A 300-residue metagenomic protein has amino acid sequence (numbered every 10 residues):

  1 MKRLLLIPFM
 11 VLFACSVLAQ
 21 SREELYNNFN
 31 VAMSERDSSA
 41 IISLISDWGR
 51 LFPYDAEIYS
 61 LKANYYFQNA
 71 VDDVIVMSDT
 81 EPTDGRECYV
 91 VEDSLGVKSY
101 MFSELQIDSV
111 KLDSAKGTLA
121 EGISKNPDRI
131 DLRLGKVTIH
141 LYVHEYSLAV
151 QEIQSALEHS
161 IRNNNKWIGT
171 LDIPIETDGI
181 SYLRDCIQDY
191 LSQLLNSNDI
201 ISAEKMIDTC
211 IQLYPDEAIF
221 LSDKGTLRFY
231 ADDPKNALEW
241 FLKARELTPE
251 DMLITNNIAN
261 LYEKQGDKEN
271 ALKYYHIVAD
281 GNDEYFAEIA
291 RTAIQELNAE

Functional and structural regions predicted by a protein language model:
P53-Y54, P127-D128, I161, P215 (+2 more regions): Short coil turns that delineate tetratricopeptide repeat
L61, G135, D189, D223 (+2 more regions): Canonical tetratricopeptide repeat
Y65-E121, K125, Y142, S147 (+2 more regions): Short coil/linker segments at helix-helix boundaries
I175-E246: Alpha-helical adaptor scaffolds
